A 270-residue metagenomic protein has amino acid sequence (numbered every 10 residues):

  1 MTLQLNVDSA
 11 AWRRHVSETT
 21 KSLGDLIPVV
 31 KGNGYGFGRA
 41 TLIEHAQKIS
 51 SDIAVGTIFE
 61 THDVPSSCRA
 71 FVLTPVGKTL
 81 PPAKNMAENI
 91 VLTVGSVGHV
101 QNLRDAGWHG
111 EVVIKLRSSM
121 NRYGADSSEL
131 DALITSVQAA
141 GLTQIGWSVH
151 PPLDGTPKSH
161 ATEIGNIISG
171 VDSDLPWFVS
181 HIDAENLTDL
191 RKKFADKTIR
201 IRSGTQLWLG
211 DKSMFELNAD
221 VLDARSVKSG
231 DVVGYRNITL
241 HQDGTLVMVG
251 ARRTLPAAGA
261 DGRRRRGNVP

Functional and structural regions predicted by a protein language model:
L3-N6, A11-R14, G24-G170: Active-site-proximal beta-alpha core segment in soluble small-molecule metabolic enzymes
L5-D8, R13, N33, V76-K78 (+3 more regions): Active-site anion/phosphate-binding pocket segments in diverse small-molecule metabolic enzymes
